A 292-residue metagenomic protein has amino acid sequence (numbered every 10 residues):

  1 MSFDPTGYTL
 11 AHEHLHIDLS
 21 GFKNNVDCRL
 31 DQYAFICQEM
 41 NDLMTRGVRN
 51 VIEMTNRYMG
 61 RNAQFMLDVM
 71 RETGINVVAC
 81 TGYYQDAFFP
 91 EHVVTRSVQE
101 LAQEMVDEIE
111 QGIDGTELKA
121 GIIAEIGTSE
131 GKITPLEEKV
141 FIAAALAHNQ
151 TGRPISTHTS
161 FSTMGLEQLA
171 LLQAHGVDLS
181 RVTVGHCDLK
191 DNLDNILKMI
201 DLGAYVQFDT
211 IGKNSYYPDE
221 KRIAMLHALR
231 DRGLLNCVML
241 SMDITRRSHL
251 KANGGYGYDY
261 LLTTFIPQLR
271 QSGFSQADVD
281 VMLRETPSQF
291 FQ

Functional and structural regions predicted by a protein language model:
M1, Y260-Q292: Mid-to-C-terminal alpha-helical segments outside catalytic/metal-binding sites
T6-A11, H16, N25-N76, Q99-L118: Alpha-helical scaffold segments that flank or form the walls of functional sites
Y8-L10, R49-N50, N76-V78, A120-I122 (+4 more regions): Structural preference for beta-strand elements that scaffold enzyme active sites
H12, V51, Y83, H148 (+4 more regions): Divalent metal-coordination and catalytic microenvironments
L19-K23, A63, F89, G165-A170 (+3 more regions): Histidine/acidic-residue-rich catalytic or RNA/ligand-binding cores of hydrolases and nuclease-related proteins
M54, D209-T210, L234-G255: Short acidic/histidine-rich active-site segments
D68-R71, N76-T151, Y205, T210-S215: Active-site gating/metal-coordination segments in enzymes
N149-A228, V238: Catalytic pocket-lining loop regions of alpha/beta-barrel enzymes, especially the amidohydrolase/enolase/GH5 lineages
